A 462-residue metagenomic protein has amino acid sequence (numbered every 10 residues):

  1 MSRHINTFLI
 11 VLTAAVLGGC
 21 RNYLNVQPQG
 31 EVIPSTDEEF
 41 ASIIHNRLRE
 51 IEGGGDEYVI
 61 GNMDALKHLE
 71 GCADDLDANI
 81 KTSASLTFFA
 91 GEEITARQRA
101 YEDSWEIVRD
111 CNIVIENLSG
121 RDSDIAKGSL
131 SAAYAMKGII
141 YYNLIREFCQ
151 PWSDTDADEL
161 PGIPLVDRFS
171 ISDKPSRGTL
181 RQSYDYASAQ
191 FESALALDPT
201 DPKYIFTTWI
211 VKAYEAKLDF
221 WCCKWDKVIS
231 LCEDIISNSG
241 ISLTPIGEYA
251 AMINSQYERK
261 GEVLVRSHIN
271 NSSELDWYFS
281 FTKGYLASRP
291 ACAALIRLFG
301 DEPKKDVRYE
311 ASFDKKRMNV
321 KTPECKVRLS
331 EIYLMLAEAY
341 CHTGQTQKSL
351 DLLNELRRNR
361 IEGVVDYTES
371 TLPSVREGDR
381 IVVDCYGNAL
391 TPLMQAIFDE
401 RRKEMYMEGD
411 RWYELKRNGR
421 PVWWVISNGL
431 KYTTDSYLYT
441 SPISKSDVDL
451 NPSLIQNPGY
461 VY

Functional and structural regions predicted by a protein language model:
M1-C20: Sec-dependent bacterial lipoprotein signal peptides
C20-K67, C232, L350, R420-Y462: Membrane-proximal, proline-rich intrinsically disordered regions
N79-F148, G178-T179, F191-P202, K227 (+5 more regions): Conserved, well-structured interaction surfaces
E147-Y186: Short coil/linker segments at helix-helix boundaries
D198-I229, E233: Aromatic- and glycine-enriched pocket-lining scaffold segments that form the walls of small-molecule binding clefts
C223, K227-S330, E362-D384, M394-A396 (+6 more regions): Hydrophobic-face positions in mid-chain alpha helices that act as interaction patches
